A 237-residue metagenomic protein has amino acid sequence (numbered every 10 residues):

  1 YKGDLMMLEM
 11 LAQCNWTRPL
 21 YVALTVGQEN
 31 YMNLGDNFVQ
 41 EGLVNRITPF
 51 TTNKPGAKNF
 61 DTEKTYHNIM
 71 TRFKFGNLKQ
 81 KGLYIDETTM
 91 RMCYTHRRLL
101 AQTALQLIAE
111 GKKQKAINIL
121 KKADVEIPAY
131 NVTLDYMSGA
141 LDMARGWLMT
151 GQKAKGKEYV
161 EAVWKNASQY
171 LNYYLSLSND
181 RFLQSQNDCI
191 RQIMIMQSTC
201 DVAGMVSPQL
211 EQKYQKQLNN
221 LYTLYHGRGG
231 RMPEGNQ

Functional and structural regions predicted by a protein language model:
Y1-Q237: ER/secretory pathway lumenal C-terminal domains and tails of membrane proteins involved in glycoprotein biogenesis
